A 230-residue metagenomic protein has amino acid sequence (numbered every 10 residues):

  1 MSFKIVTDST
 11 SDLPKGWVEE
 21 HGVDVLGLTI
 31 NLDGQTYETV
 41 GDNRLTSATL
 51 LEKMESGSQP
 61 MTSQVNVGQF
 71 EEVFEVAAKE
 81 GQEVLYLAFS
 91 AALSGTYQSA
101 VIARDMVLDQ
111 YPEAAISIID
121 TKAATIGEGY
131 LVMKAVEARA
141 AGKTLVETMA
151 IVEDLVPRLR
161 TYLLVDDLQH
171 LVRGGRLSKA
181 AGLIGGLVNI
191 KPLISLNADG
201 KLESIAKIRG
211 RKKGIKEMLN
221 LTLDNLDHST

Functional and structural regions predicted by a protein language model:
K4, T10-V18, V23-D24, T29 (+6 more regions): Mixed-charge interfacial surface used for oligomerization/domain docking and macromolecular partner engagement
K4-Q64, Q69: N-terminal glycine-rich anion-binding loop in soluble enzyme alpha/beta folds
S58-G68, A88-G95, K122-A123: Short coil/turn segments at secondary-structure boundaries
V67-A77, I102-R104: Short, charged beta->alpha transition segments
E72-V84, T222-T230: Glycine-rich phosphate/diphosphate-binding loops that line cofactor/substrate pockets in enzymes
E83-A91, S117-D120, K134: Short glycine-rich or small-residue beta-strand-to-loop segments that form or flank ligand, phosphate, metal/Fe-S
